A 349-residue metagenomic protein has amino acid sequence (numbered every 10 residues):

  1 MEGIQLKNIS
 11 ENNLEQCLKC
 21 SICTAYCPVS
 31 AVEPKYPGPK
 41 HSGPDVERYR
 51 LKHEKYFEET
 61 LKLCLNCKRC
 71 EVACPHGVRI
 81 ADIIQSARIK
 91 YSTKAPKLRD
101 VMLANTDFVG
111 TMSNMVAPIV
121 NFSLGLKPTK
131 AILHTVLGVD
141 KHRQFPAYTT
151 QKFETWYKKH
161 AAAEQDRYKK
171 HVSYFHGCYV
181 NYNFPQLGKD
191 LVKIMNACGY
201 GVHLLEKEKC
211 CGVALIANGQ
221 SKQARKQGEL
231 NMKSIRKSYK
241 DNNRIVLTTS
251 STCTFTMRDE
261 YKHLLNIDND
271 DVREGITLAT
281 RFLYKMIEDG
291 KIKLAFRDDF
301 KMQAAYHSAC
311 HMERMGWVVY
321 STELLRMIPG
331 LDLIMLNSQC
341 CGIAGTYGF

Functional and structural regions predicted by a protein language model:
M1-L6, V29-T60, G77-A104: Non-heme iron-sulfur electron-transfer modules
E2-L14, R50-L61, N196-G199, R326-G330: Short, intrinsically disordered, charge-biased short linear motifs at domain edges
L6, I80-F349: Iron-sulfur cluster-binding electron-transfer modules in prokaryotic oxidoreductases
E11-S30, Y56-V78, G110, C310-H311 (+1 more regions): Cysteine-centered iron-sulfur cluster-binding motifs in ferredoxin-type domains/subunits of redox enzymes
N13-L14, V46, V109, F282: Generic hydrophobic, helix-prone segments enriched in Leu/Val/Ile
T24-Y26, E33-K35, N183: Short N-terminal binding/cap micro-motifs at the start of the first secondary-structure element
